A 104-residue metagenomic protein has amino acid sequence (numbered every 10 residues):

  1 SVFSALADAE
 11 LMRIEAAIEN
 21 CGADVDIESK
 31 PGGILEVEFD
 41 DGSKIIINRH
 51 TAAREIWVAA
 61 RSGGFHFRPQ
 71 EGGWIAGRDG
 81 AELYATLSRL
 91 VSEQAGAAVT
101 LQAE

Functional and structural regions predicted by a protein language model:
S1-E104: N-terminal intrinsically disordered, cationic/polar leader segments that include organellar targeting peptides
